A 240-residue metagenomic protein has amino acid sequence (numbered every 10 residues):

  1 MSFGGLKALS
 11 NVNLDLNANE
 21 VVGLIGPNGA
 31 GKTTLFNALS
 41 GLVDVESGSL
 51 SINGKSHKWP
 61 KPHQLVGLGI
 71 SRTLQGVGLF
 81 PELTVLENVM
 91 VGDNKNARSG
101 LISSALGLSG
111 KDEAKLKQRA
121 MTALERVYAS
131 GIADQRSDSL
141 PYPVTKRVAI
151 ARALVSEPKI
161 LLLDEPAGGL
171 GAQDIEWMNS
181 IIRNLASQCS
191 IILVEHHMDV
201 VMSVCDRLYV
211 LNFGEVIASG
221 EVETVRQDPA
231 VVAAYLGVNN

Functional and structural regions predicted by a protein language model:
M1-N240: Glycine-rich phosphate-binding loops of nucleotide-dependent enzymes
